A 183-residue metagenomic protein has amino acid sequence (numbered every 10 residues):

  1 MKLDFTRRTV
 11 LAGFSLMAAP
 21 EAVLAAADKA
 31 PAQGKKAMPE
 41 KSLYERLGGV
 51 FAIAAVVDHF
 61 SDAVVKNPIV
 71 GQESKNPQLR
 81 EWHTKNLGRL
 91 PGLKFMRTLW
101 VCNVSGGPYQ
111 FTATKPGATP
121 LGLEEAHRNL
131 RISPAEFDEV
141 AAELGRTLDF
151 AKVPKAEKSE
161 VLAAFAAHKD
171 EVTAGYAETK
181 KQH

Functional and structural regions predicted by a protein language model:
K2-M17: N-terminal secretory signal peptides and thylakoid transit peptides that target proteins across membranes
M17-L24: C-terminal segment of classical bacterial N-terminal signal peptides
A26-H183: Core of compact, soluble alpha-helical bundle domains
